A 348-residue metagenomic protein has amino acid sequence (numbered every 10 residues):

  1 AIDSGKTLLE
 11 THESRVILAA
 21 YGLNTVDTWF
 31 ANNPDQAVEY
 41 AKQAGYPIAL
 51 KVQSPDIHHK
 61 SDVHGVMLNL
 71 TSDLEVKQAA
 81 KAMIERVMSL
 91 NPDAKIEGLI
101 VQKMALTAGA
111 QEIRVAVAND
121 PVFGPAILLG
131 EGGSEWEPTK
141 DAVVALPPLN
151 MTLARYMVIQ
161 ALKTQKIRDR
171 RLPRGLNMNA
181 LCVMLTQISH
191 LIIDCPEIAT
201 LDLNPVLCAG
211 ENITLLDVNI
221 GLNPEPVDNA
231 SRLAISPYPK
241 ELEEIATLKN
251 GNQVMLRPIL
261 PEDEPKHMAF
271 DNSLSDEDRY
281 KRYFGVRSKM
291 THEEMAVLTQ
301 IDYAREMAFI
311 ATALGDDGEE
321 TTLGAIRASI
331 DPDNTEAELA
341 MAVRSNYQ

Functional and structural regions predicted by a protein language model:
A1-K289, E293-A325, T335-A337, N346-Q348: ATP-dependent carboxylate/acyl-activation modules
A328: Long, charged, mostly alpha-helical binding arms that flank functional sites
D331, A340, R344: Residue-level recognition of the GNAT/N-acetyltransferase active site
